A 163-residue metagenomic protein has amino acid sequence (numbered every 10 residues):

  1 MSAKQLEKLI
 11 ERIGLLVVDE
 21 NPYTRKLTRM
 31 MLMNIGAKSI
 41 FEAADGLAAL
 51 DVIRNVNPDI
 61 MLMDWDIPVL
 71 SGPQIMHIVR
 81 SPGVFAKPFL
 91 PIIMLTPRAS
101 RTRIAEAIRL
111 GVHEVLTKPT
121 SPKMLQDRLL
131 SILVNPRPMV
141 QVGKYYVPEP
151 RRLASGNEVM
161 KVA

Functional and structural regions predicted by a protein language model:
L6-K8, L130-A163: CheY-like receiver
E11-Y23, T28-L32, M61: Conserved acidic segment of CheY-like receiver
R29, Q74, P88, A99-E114 (+3 more regions): Alpha4 helix (beta4-alpha4-beta5 surface) of REC/receiver domains from two-component response regulators
E42-D51, G72: Helix N-cap/capping motif at the beta->alpha junctions
A44, I67-L70, V79, T102: Hydrophobic residue at a beta-alpha junction that N-caps the helix immediately following a catalytic beta-strand/loop
D51, P73-K87: Short amphipathic alpha-helix used as the core "switch/output" element in two-component signaling
D64-D66, T96: Active-site residues of response regulator receiver
K118: A Lys-centered signature of the CheY-like receiver
